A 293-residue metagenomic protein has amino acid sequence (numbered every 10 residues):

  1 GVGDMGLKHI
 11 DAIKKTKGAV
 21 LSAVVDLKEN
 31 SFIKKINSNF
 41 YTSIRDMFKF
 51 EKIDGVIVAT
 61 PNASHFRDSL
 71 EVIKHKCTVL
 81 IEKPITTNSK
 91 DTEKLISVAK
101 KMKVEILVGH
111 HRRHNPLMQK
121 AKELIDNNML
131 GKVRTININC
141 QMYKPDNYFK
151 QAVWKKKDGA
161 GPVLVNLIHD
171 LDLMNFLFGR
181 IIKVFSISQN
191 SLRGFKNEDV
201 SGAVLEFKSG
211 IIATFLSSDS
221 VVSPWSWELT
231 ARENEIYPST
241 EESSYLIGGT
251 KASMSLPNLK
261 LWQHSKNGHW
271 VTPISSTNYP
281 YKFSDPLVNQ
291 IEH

Functional and structural regions predicted by a protein language model:
G1-I36: N-terminal Rossmann-like dinucleotide-binding module
H9, S38-V98: Beta-loop-alpha module in the N-terminal Rossmann-like domain of NAD(P)-dependent dehydrogenases, especially those
A59-T60, L177, G249: Short, well-ordered coil/turn residues at beta-beta hairpins and beta-strand->alpha-helix junctions within
I81, I106-V108, F215, L256: Hydrophobic residues in well-ordered beta-strands that form the structural core
E93-R112, G131-I138: Rossmann-fold dehydrogenase core element
R112-L205: Predominantly a Rossmann-like dinucleotide-binding segment in NAD(P)-dependent oxidoreductases
G194-E198, K208-N289: NAD(P)-dinucleotide binding in Rossmann-like oxidoreductases
